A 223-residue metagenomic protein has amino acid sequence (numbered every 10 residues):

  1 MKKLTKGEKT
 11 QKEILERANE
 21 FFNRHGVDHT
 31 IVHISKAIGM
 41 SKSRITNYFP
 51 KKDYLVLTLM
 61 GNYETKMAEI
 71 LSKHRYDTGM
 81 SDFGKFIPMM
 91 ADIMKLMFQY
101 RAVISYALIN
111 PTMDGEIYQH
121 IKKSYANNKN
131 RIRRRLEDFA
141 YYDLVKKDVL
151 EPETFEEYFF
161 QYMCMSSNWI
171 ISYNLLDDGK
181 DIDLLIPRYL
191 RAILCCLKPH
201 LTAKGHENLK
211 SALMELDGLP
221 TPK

Functional and structural regions predicted by a protein language model:
K6-R17: N-terminal positioning helix adjacent to the helix-turn-helix/winged-helix DNA-binding module
E13, F21-Y54, T58: Helix-turn-helix
I31, G61-A68: Short, basic, alpha-helical segments at the C-terminal edge of helix-turn-helix-like DNA-binding modules
L71-T78, I104-P111, D143, W169-D177: Secondary-structure edge/capping motif, primarily at the C-terminal ends of alpha-helices and the immediately following
K73-A102, F159: Hydrophobic alpha-helical connector segments
M97-Q119, D138: Amphipathic alpha-helical segments used for helix-helix packing
E116-L144, E156-I171, R191-K198: Amphipathic alpha-helical packing segments from all-alpha helical-bundle domains
I171, L175-K223: C-terminal peripheral helix-coil segments that are non-catalytic and often amphipathic
